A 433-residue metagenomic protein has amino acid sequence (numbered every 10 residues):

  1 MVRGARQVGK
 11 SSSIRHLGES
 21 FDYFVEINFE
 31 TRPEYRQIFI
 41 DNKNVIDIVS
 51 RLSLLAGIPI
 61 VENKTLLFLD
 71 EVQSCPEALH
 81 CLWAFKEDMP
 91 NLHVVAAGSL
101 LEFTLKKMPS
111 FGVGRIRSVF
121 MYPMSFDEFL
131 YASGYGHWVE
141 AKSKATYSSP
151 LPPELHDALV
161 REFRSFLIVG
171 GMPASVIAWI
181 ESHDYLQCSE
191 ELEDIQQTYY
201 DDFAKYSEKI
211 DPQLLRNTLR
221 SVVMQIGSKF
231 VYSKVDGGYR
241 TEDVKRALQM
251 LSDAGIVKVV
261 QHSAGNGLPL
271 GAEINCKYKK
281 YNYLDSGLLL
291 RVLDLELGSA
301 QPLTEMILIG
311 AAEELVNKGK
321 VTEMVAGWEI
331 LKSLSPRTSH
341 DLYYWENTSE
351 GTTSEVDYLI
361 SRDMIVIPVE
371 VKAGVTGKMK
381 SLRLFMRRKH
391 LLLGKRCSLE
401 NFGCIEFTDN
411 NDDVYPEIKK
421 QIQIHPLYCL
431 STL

Functional and structural regions predicted by a protein language model:
K10: Conserved lysine of the Walker
S13, L17: Hydrophobic positions on the alpha1 helix immediately C-terminal to the Walker A/P-loop
T31-N63: Short glycine-rich substrate-engagement loop in P-loop NTPases that contacts/grips substrate
F68, H93-S99, F120, F129: Structural recognition of the conserved hydrophobic beta-strand(s) that form the central parallel beta-sheet of P-loop
K106-Q225: Interdomain motor-coupling "hinge/lid" segment immediately C-terminal to the ATP-binding subdomain of NTP-driven enzymes
V176-S354, I360: Accessory nucleic acid-recognition modules appended to NTPase machines
A326, I330, V356-V375, G394: Conserved catalytic cores of phosphodiester-cleaving nucleases, focusing on short active-site segments
F402-L433: Domain-level recognition of nuclease-like catalytic cores that cleave nucleotide substrates
